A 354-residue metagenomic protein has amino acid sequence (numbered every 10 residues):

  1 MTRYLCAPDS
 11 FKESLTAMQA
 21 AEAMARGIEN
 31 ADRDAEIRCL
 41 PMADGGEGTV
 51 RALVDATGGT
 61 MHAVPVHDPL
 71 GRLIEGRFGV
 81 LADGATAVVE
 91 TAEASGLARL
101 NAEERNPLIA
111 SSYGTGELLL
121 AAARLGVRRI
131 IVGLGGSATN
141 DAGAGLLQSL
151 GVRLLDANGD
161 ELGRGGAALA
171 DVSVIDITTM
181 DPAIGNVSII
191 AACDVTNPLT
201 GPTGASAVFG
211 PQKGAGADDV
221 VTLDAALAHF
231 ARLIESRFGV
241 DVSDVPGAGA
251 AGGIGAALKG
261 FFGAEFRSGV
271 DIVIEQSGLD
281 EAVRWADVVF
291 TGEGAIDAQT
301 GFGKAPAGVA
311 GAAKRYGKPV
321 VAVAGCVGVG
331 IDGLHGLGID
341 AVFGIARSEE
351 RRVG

Functional and structural regions predicted by a protein language model:
A23-R99, L169, I190-L199, A205-S206: Glycine-rich nucleotide/cofactor/substrate-binding loop typically near the N-terminus or early in the first domain
L73-T139: Anion-binding (especially nucleotide phosphate/pyrophosphate-binding) glycine-rich loop and adjoining beta-alpha core
A92, E103, D160, I189-G252: Carboxylate- and glycine-rich phosphate/diphosphate-binding segment that chelates Mg2+/Mn2+
A110-Y113, E117-L120, R124-G133, A138-S188: Glycine/threonine-rich beta-strand-loop-alpha-helix active-site module that forms ligand/phosphate-binding
L134, F261-G269, S277-Y316: Glycine-rich phosphate-binding loop
L223-V289: Oxyanion-binding "anion nests"
W285, G301-G344, E349: Catalytic phosphate/nucleotide-handling subdomain of diverse soluble enzymes
E350-G354: Conserved small/polar residues in nucleotide/adenosyl-binding loops
